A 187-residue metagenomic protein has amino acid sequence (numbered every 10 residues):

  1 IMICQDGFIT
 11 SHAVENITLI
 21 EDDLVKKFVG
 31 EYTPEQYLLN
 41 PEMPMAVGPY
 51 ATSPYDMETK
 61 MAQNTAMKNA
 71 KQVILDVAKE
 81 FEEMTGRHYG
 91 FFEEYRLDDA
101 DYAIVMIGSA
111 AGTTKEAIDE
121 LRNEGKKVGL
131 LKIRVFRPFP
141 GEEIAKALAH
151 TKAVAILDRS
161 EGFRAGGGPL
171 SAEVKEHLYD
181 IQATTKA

Functional and structural regions predicted by a protein language model:
I1-M2, M106: A short, small-residue-rich loop immediately preceding and capping a beta-strand
M2-E93: Conformationally flexible catalytic loops at phosphate/diphosphate-handling active centers
D76-A187: Thiamine diphosphate
